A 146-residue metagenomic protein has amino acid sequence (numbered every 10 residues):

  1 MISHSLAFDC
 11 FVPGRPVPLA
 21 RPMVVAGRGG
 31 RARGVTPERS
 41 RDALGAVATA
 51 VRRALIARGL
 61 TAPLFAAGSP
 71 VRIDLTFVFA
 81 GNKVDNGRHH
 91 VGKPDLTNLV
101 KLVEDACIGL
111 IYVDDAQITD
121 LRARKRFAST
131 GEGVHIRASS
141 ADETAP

Functional and structural regions predicted by a protein language model:
M1-P146: Acidic, proline/glycine-enriched N-terminal capping motif
